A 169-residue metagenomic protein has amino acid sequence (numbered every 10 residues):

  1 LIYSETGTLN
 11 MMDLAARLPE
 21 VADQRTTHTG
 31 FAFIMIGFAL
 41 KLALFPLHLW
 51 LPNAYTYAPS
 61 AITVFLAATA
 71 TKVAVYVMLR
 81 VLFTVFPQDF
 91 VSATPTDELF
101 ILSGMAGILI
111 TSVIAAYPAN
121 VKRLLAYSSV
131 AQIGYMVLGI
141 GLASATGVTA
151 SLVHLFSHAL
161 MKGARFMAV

Functional and structural regions predicted by a protein language model:
L1-V169: Hydrophobic transmembrane alpha-helices and their helix-loop junctions in integral membrane proteins
